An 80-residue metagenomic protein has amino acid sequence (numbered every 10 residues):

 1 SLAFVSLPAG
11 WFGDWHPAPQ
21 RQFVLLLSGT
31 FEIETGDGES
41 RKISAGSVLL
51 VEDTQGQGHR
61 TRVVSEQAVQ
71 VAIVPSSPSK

Functional and structural regions predicted by a protein language model:
S1-A18, E52-G56, P75-S79: Conserved short histidine dyad/triad with adjacent acidic residue
S6-P8, P17-E32: Short, conserved beta-strand element in jelly-roll/cupin
F12-A18, E34-T35, R41-K42, R62-V63: Short histidine-centered beta-strand/loop micro-motifs that create catalytic or ligand/metal-coordination sites
P19, L27, D37, D53-Q55 (+1 more regions): Short loop/turn positions at the edges of beta-strands in beta-sheet-rich folds
F23-L27, G46-E52, A72-I73: Active-site scaffold segments
G36-T54: Short acidic-glycine-tyrosine-enriched beta hairpin
Q57-K80: Double-stranded beta-helix
